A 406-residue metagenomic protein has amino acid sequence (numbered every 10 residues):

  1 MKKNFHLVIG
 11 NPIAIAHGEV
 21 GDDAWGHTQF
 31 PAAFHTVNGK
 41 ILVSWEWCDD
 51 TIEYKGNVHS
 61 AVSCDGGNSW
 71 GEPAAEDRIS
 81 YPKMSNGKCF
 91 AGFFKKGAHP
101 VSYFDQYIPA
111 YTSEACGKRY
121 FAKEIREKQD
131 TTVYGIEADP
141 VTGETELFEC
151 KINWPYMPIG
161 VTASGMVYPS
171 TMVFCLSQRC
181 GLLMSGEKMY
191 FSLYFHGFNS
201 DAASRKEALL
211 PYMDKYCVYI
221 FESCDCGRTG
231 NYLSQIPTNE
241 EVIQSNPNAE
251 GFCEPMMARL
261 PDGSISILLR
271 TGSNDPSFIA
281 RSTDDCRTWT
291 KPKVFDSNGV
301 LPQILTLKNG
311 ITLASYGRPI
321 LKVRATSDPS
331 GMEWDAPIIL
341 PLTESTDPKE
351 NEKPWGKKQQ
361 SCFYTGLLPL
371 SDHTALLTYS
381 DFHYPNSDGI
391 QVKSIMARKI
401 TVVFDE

Functional and structural regions predicted by a protein language model:
M1-E406: Asp-box/BNR beta-propeller blade signature and adjacent active/binding-site loops in extracellular glycan-interacting
